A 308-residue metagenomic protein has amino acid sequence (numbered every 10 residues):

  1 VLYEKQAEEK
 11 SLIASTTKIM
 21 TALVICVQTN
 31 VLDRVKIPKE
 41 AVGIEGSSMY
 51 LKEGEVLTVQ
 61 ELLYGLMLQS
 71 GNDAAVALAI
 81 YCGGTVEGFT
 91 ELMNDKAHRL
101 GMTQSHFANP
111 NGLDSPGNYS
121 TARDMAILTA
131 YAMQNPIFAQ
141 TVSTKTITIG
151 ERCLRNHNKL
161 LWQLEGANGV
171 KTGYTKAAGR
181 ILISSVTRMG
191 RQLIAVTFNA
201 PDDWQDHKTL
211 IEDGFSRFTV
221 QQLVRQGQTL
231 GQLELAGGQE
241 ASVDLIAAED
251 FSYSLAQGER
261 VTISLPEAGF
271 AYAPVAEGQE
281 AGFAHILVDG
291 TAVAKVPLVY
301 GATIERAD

Functional and structural regions predicted by a protein language model:
V1-R123, A130-P136: Active-site-adjacent loops and short helices of periplasmic peptidoglycan-processing enzymes
M102-T103, D114-D308: Domain-terminus/edge residues, biased toward the C-terminal soluble/receptor-binding domains of extracytoplasmic
